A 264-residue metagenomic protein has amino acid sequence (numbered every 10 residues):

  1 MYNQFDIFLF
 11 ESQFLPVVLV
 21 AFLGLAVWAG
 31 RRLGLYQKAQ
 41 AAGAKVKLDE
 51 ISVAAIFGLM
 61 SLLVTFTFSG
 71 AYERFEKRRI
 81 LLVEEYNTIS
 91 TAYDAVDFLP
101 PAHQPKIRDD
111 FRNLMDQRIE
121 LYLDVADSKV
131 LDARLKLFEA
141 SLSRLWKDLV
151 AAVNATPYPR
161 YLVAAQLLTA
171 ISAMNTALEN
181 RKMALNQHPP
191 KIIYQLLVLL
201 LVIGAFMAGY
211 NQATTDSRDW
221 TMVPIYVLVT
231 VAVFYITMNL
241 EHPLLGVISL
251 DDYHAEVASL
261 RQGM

Functional and structural regions predicted by a protein language model:
Y2-Q37, K182-M264: Alpha-helical transmembrane anchor segments
F10-E11, L15-V18, D49-V53, F75-R78: Disorder-to-helix initiation segments
L25, A29-R32, L62-T67, E85-T88 (+7 more regions): Amphipathic, well-ordered alpha-helical segments in soluble domains
A39-I51: N-terminal low-complexity, intrinsically disordered segments
E50-T67: A generic, lipid-embedded transmembrane alpha helix
L62-V83, E241-L244: Transmembrane signal-anchor/signal-peptide helices with a preference for the extracytoplasmic
L82-F98, D251-M264: Short extracytoplasmic/periplasmic juxtamembrane "stem" segments immediately C-terminal to an N-terminal membrane anchor
A92-A184: Structured inter-helical modules in multipass membrane proteins
